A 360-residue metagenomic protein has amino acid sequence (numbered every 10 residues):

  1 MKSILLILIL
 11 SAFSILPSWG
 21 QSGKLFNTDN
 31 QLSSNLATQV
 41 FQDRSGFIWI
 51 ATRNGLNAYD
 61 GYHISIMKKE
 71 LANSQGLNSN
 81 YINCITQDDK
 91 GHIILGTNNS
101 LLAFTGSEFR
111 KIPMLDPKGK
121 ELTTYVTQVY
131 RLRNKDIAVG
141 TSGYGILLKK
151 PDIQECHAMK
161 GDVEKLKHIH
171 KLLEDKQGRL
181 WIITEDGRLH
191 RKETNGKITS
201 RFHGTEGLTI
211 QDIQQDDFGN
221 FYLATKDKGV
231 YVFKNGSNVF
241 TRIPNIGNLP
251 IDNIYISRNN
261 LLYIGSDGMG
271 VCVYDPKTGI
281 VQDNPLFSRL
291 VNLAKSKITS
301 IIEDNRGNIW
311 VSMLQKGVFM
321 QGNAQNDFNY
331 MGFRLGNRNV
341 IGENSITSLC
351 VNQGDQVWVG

Functional and structural regions predicted by a protein language model:
M1-G360: Carboxylate-rich, polar loop motifs that coordinate divalent cations or form catalytic acidic clusters
